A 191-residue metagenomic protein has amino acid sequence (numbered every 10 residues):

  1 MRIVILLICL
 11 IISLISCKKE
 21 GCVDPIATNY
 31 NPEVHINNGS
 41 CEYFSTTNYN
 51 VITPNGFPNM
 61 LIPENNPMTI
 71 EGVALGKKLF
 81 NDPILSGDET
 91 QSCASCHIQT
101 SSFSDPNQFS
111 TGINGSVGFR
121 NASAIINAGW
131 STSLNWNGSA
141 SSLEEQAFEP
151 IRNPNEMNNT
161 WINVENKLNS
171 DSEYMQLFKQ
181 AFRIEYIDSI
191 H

Functional and structural regions predicted by a protein language model:
M1-I3, C17-E20, G115-G118, S139: Generic structural signal for short, solvent-exposed loop/turn connectors between secondary structure elements
I3-C9, S13-F44: Primarily marks secretory-pathway-exposed extracellular/lumenal segments that are disulfide- and glycosylation-prone
F44-H191: Periplasmic c-type cytochrome electron-transfer domains
